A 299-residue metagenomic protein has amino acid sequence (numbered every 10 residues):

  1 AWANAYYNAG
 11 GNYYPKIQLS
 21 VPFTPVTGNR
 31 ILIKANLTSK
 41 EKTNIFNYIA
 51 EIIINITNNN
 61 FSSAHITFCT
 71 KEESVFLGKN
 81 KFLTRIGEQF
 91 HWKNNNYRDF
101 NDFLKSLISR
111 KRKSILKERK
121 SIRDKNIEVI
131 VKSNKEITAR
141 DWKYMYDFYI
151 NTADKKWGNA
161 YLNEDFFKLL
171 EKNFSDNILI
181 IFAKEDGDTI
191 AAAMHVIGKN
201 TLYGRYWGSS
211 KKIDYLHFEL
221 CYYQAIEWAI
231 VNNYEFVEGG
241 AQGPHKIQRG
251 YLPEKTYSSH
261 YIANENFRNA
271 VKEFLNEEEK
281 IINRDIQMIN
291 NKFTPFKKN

Functional and structural regions predicted by a protein language model:
A1-N299: N-acyltransferase acceptor-side catalytic subdomain
